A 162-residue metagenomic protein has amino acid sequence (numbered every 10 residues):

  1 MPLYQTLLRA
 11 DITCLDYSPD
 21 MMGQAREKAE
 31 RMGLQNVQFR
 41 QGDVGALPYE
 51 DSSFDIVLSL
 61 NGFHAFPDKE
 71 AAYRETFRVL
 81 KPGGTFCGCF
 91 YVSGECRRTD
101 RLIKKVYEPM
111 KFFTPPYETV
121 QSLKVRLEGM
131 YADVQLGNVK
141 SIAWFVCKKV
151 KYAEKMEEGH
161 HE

Functional and structural regions predicted by a protein language model:
M1-A46: Class I SAM-dependent methyltransferase SAM/SAH-binding core
D11, G83-T85: Short glycine-centered segments of the SAM/dcSAM-binding site in methyltransferase folds
D20, P67-A71: Short N-terminal helix/helix-N-cap motif within the alpha/beta-hydrolase-1
G45-V57: A short acidic, Gly/Pro-enriched loop at the edge of an enzyme's catalytic core that lines a small-molecule cofactor
D55-D68: A short SAM/SAH-binding and catalytic strip from SAM-dependent methyltransferases
E70-P82: A short glycine-rich, Lys/Arg-flanked "PGG" loop and its adjoining helix->strand segment in the class I
C87-F145: C-terminal alpha-helical "lid/dimerization" subdomain adjacent to the S-adenosyl-L-methionine
F145-E162: C-terminal lobe and adjacent flexible extensions of AdoMet/dcAdoMet transferase-like proteins
